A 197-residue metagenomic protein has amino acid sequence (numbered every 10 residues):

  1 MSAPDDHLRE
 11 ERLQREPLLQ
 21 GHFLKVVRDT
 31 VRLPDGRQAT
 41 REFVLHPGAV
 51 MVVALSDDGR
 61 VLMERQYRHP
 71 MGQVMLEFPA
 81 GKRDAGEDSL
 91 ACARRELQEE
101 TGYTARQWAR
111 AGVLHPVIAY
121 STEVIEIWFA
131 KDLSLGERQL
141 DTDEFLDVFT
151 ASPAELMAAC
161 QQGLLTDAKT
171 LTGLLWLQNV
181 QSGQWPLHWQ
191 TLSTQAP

Functional and structural regions predicted by a protein language model:
S2-A3, H7-R9, R41, V50-R95 (+2 more regions): Conserved Nudix-box catalytic region and its N-terminal flanking loop in Nudix hydrolases and closely related
S2-E10, R15, R37, V74 (+3 more regions): Nudix hydrolase/Nudix homology domain
Q14-M51, D57: Acidic, metal-coordinating catalytic segment for phosphate/diphosphate chemistry, firing primarily on the Nudix
Q20, K25-V27, G48, S121-V124 (+2 more regions): A generic structural signal for well-ordered coil/turn residues at beta-strand boundaries that shape enzyme active-site
V26-T30, V53, M63, I127-F129 (+1 more regions): Conserved hydrophobic/aromatic beta-strand scaffold that supports enzyme active sites
V31-R32, V117-E137, F149: Active-site-adjacent beta-strand/loop module that shapes the phosphate/pyrophosphate-binding cleft
D35, S56-D58, Y67, A130-L135 (+2 more regions): Short loop segments at secondary-structure junctions
M63, F78-R110, W128, L140-D143 (+1 more regions): The catalytic Nudix box helix
